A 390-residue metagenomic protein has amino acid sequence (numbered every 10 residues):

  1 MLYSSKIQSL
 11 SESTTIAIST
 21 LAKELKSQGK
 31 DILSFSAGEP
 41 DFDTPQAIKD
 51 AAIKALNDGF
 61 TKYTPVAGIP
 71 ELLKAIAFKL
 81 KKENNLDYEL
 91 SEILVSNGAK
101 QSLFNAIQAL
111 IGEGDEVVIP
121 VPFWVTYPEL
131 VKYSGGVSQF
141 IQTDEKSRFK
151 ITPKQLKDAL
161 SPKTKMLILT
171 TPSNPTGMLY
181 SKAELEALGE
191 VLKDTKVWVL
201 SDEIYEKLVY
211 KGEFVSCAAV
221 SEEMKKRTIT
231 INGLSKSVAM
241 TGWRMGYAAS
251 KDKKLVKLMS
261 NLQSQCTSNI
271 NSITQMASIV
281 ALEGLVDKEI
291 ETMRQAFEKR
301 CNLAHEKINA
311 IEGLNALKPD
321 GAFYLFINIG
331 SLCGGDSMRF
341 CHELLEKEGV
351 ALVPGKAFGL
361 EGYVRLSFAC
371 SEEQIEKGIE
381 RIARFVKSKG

Functional and structural regions predicted by a protein language model:
Y3, Q8-S13, I18-L21, L25-L33 (+2 more regions): PLP-dependent class I/II
N57: Glycine/charged-rich beta-loop-alpha catalytic/anionic-binding loops adjacent to active sites
F60: Flexible nucleotide-interacting loop at or near the entrance of a catalytic core
Y63-S96: Conserved N-terminal alpha-helix of the aminotransferase class I/II PLP-enzyme fold
